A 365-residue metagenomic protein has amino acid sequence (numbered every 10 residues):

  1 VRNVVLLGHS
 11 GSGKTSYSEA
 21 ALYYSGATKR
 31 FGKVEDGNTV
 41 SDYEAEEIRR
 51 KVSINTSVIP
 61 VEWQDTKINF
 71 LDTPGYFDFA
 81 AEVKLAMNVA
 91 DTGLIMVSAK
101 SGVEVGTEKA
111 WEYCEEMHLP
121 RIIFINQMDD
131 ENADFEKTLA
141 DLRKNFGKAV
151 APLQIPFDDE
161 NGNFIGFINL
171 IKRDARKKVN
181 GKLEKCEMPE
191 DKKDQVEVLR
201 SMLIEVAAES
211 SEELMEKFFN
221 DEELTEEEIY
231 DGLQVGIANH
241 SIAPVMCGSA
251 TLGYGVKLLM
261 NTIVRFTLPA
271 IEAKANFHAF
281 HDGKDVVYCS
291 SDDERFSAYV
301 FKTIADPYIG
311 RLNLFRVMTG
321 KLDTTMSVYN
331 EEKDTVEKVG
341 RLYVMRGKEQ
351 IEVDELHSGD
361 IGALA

Functional and structural regions predicted by a protein language model:
V1-A365: Structural and coupling elements of P-loop NTPases
